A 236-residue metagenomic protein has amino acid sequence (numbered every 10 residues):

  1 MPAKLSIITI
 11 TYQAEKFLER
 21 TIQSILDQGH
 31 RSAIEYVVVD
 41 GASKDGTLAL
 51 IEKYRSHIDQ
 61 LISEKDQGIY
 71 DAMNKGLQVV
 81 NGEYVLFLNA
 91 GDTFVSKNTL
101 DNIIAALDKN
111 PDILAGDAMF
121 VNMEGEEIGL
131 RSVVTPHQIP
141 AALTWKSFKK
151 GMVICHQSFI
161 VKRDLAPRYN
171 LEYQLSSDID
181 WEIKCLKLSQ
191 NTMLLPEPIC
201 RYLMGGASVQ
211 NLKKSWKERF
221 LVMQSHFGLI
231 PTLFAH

Functional and structural regions predicted by a protein language model:
A3-S6, E35, D180: Cell-envelope/extracellular polymer assembly enzymes that use nucleotide-activated donors
Q23-A33: Short, acidic, metal-binding catalytic loop of nucleotide-sugar glycosyltransferases
A33-A42, I62-K65: Short beta-strand/loop segment that forms part of the nucleotide-sugar
D40-A49, N89: A conserved acidic beta->alpha catalytic loop
S63-V80: Glycine-rich, basic loop-to-helix element that forms the pyrophosphate-binding segment of sugar-nucleotide handling
V85: Short aromatic/hydrophobic "clamp" motif used to bind/position activated sugar donors
K97-L130: Conserved donor NDP-sugar-binding/catalytic core segment of glycosyltransferases
V134-E218, V222: Conserved nucleotide-sugar donor-binding catalytic segment
